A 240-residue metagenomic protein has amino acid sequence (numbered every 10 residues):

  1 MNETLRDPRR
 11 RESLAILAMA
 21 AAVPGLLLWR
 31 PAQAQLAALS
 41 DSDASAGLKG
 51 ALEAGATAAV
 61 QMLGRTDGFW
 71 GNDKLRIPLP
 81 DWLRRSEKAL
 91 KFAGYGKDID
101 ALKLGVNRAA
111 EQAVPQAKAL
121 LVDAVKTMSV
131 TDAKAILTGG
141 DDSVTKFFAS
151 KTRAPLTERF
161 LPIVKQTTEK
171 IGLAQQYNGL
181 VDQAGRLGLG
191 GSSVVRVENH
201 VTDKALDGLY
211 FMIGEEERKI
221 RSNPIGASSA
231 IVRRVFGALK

Functional and structural regions predicted by a protein language model:
M1-R9, A18-Q33: N-terminal secretory signal peptides
A34-D41, A46, E216-R218, S222 (+1 more regions): Short, Lys/Arg-rich flexible segments
Q35-G105: N-terminal Sec/ER secretory leader and immediately downstream segment of secreted/extracellular precursors
S45, K49-A58, S143-K146, R153 (+2 more regions): Short N-proximal segments of mature Sec-exported proteins
A59, S129, P224: Residue-level signature of catalytic and energy-coupling elements of molecular machines, predominantly ATP/GTP-dependent
D98-T167: Mid-length scaffold segments of soluble, non-membrane domains
I163-L209: An amphipathic alpha-helical core segment
A205-K240: A cross-kingdom marker for long, charged
